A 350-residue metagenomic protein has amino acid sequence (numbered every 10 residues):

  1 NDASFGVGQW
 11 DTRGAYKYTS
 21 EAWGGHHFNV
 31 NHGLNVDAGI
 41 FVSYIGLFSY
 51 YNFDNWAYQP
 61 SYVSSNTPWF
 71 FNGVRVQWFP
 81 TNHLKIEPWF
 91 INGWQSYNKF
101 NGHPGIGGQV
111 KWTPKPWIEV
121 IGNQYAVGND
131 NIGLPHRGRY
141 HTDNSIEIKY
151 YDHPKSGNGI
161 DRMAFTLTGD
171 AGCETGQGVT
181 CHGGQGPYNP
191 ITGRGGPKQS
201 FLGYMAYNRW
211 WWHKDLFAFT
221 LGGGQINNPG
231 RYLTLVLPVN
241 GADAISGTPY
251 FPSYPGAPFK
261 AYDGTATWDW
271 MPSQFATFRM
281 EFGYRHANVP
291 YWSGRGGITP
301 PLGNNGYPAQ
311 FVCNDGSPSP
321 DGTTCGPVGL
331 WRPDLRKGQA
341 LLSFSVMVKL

Functional and structural regions predicted by a protein language model:
D2-E21, F28-W112, E119-D130, N240-D243: Surface-exposed coil loops of outer-membrane beta-barrel proteins
G8-T12, I118-Q124, L134-L350: Outer-membrane beta-barrel pore domains
E21-W23, H32, Y188, P272: Low-complexity, intrinsically disordered or weakly predicted helical/coil tracts enriched in serine/threonine
